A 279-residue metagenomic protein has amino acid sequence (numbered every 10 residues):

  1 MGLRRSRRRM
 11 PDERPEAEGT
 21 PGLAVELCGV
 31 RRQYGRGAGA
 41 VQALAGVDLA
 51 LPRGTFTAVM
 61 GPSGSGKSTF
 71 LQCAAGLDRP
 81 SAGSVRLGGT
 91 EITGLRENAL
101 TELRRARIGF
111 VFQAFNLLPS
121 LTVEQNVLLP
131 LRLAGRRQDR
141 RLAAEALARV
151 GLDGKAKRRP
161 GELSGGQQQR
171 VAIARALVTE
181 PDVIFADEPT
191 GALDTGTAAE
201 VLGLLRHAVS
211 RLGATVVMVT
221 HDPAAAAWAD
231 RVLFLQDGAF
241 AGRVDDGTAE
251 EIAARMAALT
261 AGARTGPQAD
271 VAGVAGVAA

Functional and structural regions predicted by a protein language model:
G2-G19: Pre-NBD coupling/linker segments of ABC/ABC-like ATPases
R14-T20, G262-A278: Intrinsically disordered, low-complexity terminal tails and inter-domain linkers enriched for S/T/G/P/D/E
G22-A229, L235, F240: ABC family nucleotide-binding domain
S65, D187, G273-A279: Extended, compositionally biased low-complexity polar/Lys-Gly-rich tracts and adjacent boundary/linker regions are
A239-A263: Conserved beta-strand-loop-alpha-helix hinge in the C-terminal portion of ABC ATPase nucleotide-binding domains
